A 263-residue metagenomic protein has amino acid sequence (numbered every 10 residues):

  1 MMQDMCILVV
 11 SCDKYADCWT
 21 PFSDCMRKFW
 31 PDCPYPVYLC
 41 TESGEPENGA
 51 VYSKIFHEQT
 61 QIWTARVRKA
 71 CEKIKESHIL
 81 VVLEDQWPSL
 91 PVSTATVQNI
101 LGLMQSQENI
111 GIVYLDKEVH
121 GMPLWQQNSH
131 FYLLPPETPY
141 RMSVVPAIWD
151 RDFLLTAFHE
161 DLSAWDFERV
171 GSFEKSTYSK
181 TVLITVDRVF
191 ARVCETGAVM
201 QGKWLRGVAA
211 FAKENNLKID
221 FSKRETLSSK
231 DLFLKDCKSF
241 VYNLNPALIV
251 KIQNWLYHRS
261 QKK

Functional and structural regions predicted by a protein language model:
M1-Q59, C71-K73, S77: N-terminal anchoring/stem segment of glycosyltransferases
Q3-D4, V10, N216-K263: Membrane-proximal basic amphipathic "stem/tether" segments
Y38-L39, I79-V81, G111-D116, I148 (+1 more regions): A structural signal for short, well-ordered beta-strand segments and their strand-loop junctions that often border
S77-W87: Short beta-strand-to-loop acidic/aromatic patch adjacent to the donor-nucleotide binding site
L90-G121: Conserved donor-nucleotide/metal-binding helix-loop-beta segment in metal-dependent transferases, i.e., the alpha-helix
W125-P139: Short, flexible, basic/aromatic active-site loop/helix in glycosyltransferases
R141-R206: Catalytic core and acceptor-binding pocket of nucleotide-sugar-dependent glycosyltransferases
